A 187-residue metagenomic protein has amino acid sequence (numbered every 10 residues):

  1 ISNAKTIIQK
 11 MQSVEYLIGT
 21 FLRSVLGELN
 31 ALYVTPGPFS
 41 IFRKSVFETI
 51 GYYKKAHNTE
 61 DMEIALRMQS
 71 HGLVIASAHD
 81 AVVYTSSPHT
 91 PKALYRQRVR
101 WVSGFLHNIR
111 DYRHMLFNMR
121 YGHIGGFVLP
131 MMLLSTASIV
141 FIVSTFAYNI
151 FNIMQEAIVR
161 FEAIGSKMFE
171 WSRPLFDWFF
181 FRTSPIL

Functional and structural regions predicted by a protein language model:
I1-H57, V99-V102, L106-R110: Long helical/loop segments within the catalytic core of UDP-sugar-dependent glycosyltransferases, especially the large
N3-A4, L29, A65, T85-S87: Short secondary-structure boundary/hinge segments and terminal tails
I7, I64, P91-L94: Hydrophobic side chains within well-formed alpha-helices
S45, D80-A81, P88: An acidic- and aromatic-residue-enriched active-site/binding cleft used to recognize and process polar
T49-I50, S86, L94: Residues that scaffold the ATP/ADP-binding catalytic core of kinase and kinase-like folds
A56, A65-Y84: Catalytic donor-sugar/metal-binding loop of nucleotide-sugar-dependent glycosyltransferases
E60-D61: Acidic active-site catalytic centers that drive phospho-/nucleotidyl reactions and related ester hydrolyses
H89-L187: Basic/Trp-rich segment in TM-proximal cytosolic loops or flexible interdomain/linker regions
